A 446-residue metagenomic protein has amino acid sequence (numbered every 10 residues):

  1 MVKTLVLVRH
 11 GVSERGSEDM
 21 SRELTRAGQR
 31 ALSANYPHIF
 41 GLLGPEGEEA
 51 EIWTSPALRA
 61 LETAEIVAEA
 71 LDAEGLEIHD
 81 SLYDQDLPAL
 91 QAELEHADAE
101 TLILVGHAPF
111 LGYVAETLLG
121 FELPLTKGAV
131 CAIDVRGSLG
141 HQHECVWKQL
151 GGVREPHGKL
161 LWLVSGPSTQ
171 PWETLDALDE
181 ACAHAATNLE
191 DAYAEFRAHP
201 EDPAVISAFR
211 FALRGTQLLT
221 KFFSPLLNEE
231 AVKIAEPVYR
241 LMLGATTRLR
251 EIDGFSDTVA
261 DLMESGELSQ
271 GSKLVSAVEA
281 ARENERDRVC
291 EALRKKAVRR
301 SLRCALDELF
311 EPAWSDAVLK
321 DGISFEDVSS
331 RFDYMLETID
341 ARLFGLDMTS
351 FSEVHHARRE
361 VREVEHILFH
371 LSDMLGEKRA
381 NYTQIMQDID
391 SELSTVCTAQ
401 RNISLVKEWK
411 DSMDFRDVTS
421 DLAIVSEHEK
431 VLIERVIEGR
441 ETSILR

Functional and structural regions predicted by a protein language model:
V2-D80, E122-L125: Active-site-proximal alpha-helix that buttresses catalytic centers in soluble enzyme cores
L5, A50, A99-G106: Generic beta-sheet signal
G11, A57-L61, A108-P109, K127 (+2 more regions): Alpha-helix N-cap/helix-start capping motif
S81-L94: Short alpha-helix plus adjacent loop in nuclease-associated cores
V105, Y113, A129-V130: Active-site histidine-anchored catalytic micro-motif
F121-E144, K148-E155: Domain-level recognition of soluble alpha/beta enzyme cores, biased toward histidine phosphatases/phosphomutases
V146-Q170: Short, solvent-exposed aromatic-acidic interface loops
S165-R446: Function-determining surface determinants
